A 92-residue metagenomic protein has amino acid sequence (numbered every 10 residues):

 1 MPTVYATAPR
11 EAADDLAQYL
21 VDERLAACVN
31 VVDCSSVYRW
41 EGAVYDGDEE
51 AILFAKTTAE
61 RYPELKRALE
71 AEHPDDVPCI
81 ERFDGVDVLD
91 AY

Functional and structural regions predicted by a protein language model:
M1-Y92: Positively charged, small/polar-rich N-terminal and surface patches that mediate targeting and assembly and bind
